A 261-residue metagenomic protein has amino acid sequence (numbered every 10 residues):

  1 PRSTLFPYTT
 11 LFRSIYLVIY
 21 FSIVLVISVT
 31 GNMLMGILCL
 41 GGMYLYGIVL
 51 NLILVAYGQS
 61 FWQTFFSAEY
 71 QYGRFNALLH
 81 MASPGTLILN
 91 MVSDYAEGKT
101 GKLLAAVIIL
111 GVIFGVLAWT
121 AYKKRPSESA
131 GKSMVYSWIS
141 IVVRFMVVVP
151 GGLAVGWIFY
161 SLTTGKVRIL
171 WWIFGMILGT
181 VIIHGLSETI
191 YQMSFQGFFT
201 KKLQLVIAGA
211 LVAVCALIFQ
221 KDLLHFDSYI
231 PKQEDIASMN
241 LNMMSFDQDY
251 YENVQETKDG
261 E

Functional and structural regions predicted by a protein language model:
P1-T10: Single conserved hydrophobic/aromatic residue that forms the stacking wall/gate of nucleotide- or nucleobase-binding
T9, R13-I15, M43, T100-L110 (+2 more regions): Alpha-helical transmembrane segments of polytopic membrane proteins
R13-T30: Hydrophobic alpha-helical transmembrane segments of polytopic membrane proteins
L34-G47, I177, T200-A213: Central hydrophobic cores of alpha-helical transmembrane segments in multi-pass integral membrane proteins
I48-A121, R125-M134, Y160-I173, F226-F246: Terminal transmembrane helical anchor/hairpin motif
V112, L117, K124, S137-Y191: Membrane-embedded alpha-helical segments of integral membrane proteins
V147-G151, G185-F226: Internal/C-terminal transmembrane anchor helices
S238-E261: Extracytosolic and intramembrane catalytic regions of membrane-associated proteins in envelope/secretory systems
